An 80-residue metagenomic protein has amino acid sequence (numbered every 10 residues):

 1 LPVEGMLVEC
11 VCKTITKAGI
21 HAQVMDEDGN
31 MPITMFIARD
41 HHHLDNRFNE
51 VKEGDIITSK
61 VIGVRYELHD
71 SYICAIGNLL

Functional and structural regions predicted by a protein language model:
L1-L80: Single-stranded RNA-binding regions, centering on S1/OB-family and related RNA-binding modules
